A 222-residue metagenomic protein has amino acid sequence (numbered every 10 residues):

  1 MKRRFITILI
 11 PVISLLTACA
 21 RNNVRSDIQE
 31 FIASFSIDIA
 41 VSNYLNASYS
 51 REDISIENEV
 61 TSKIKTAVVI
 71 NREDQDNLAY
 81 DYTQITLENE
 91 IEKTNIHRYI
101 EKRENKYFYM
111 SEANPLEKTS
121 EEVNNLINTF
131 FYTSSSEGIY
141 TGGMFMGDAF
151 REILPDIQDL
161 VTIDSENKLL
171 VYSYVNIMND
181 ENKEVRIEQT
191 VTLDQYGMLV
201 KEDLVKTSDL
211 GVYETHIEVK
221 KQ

Functional and structural regions predicted by a protein language model:
R3-N22: Sec-dependent N-terminal signal peptides of Gram-positive bacterial secreted proteins and lipoproteins
T17-N77: N-terminal leader/targeting segments and the immediate start of mature chains
A40-S48, V68-D81, Y99-F108, S165-N167 (+2 more regions): Short, solvent-exposed coil/turn segments at beta-strand boundaries
D53, A67-I70, I157-I163, N176-I177: Short amphipathic beta-strand and strand-loop transition segments with alternating hydrophobic
D53-I56, D81-E88, M110-N114, V175-N176 (+1 more regions): Beta-turn initiation residues at beta-strand->coil junctions
D76-Y140: An acidic-aromatic
N89-K93, S165-Q222: Gly/Pro-enriched, hydrophobic low-complexity segments that function as extracytoplasmic propeptides/linkers
T133-D164: Secreted/surface-exposed cysteine- and glycine-rich disulfide frameworks
